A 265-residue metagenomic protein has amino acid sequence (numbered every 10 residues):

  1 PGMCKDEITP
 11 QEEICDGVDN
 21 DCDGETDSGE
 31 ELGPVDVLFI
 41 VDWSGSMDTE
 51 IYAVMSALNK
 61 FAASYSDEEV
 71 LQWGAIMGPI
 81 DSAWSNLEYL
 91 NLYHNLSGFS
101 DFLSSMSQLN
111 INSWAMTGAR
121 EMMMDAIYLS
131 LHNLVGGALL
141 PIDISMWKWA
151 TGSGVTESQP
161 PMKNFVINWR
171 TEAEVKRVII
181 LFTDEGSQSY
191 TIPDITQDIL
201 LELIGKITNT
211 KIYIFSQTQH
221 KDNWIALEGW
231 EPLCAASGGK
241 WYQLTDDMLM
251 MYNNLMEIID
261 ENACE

Functional and structural regions predicted by a protein language model:
P1-G33: Cysteine-rich modules of extracellular adhesion/ECM and protease-associated proteins
E30-E265: Divalent cation-coordinating acidic motifs and surrounding scaffolds that mediate Ca2+/Mg2+/Mn2+/Zn2+-dependent binding
